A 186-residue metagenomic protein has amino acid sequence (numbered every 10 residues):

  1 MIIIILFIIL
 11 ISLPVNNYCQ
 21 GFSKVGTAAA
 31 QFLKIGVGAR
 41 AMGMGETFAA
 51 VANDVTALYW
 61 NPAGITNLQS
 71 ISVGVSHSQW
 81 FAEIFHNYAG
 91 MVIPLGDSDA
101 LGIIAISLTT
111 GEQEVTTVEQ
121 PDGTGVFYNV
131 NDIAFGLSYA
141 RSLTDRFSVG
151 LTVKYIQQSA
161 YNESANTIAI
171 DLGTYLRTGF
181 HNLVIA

Functional and structural regions predicted by a protein language model:
M1-F7: Sec-dependent signal peptide recognition, specifically the positively charged N-region followed immediately by
L10-I11: Hydrophobic alpha-helical transmembrane segments of integral membrane proteins, especially lipid-exposed positions
Q20-A186: Subset of outer-membrane beta-barrel
